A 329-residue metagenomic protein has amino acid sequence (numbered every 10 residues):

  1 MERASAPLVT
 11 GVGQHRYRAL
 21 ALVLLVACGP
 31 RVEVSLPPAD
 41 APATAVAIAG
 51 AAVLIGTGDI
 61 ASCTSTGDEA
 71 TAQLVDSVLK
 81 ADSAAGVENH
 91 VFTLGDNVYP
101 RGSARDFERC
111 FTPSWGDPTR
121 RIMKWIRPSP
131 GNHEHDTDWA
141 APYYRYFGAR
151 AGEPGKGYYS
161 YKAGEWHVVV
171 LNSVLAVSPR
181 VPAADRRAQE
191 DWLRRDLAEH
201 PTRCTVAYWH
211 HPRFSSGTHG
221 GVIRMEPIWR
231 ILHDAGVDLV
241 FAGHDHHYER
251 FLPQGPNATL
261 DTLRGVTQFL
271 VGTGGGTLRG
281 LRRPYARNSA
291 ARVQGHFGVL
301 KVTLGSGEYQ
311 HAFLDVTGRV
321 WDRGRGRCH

Functional and structural regions predicted by a protein language model:
M1-H15: N-terminal secretory signal peptides that target proteins for export/translocation
R16-L22: Sec-dependent signal peptide recognition, specifically the positively charged N-region followed immediately by
V26-A27: C-terminal motif of bacterial Sec signal peptides marking the signal peptidase cleavage site
V32-D106, R187, R195, S215-S216: N-terminal active-site segment of His-dependent metallophosphoesterases
G58-D59, G95-D96, G131, W209 (+1 more regions): Active-site flanking residues adjacent to catalytic metal/cofactor-binding acidic residues
Q73-D76, Y99-T205, G220-L239, H247-K301 (+1 more regions): Extended active-site neighborhood of metal-dependent phosphoesterases/phosphodiesterases
S173, Y208-P212, H244-D245, L314: Short, well-ordered beta-to-alpha junction loops that form the rim of enzyme active sites and present histidine/acidic
A312-W321: Short, solvent-exposed aromatic-acidic interface loops
